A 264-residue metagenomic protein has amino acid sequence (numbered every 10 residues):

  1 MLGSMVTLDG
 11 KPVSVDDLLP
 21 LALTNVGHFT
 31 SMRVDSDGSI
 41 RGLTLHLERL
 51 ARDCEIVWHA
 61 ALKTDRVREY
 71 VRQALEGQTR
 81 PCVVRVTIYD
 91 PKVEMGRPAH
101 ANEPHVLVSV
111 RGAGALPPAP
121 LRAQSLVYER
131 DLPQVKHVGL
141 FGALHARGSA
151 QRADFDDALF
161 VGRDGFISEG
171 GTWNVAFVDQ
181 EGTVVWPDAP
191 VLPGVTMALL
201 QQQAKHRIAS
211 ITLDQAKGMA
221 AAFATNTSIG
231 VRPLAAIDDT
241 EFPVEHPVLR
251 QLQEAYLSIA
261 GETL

Functional and structural regions predicted by a protein language model:
M1-Q73, Y89, E94-L264: Helix-start/capping segments and mature chain N-termini
G77-I88, M95: Ordered, amphipathic secondary-structure segments that act as subunit-interaction surfaces in large macromolecular
